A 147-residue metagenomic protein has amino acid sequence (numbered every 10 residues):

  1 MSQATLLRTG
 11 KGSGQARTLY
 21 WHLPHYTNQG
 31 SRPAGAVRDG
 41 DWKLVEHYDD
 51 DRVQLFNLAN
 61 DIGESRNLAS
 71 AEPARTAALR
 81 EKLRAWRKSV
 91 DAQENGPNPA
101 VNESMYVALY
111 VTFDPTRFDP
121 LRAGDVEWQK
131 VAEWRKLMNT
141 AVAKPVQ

Functional and structural regions predicted by a protein language model:
M1-L58, V90-Q93: C-terminal cap/loop subdomain of S1 sulfatases and analogous C-terminal strand-loop tails that border
D51, G63-Q147: Long, internal low-complexity/basic segments
